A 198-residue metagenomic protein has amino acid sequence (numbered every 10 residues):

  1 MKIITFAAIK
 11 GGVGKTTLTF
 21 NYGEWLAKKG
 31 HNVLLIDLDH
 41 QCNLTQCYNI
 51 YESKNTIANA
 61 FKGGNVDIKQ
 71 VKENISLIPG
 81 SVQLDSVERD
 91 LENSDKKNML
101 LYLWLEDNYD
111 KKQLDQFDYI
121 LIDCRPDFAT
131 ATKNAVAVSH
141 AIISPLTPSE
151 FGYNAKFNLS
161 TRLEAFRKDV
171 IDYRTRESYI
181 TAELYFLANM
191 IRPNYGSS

Functional and structural regions predicted by a protein language model:
M1-S198: P-loop NTP-binding core
